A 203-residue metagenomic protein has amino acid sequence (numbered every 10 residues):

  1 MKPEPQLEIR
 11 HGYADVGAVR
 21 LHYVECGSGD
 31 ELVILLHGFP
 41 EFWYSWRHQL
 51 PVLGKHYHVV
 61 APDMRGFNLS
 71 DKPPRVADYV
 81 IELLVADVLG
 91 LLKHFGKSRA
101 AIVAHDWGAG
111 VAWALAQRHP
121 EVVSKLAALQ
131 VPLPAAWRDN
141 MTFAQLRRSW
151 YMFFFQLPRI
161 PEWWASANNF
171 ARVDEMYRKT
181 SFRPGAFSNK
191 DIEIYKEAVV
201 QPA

Functional and structural regions predicted by a protein language model:
M1-G12, A18-L21, C26, L32 (+4 more regions): Flexible "cap/lid" subdomain of the alpha/beta-hydrolase fold that forms the substrate-access gate
L35-G38, A61: Structural cue for short, hydrophobic secondary-structure segments
F39-L50: The serine-hydrolase catalytic nucleophile loop
L53-G54, K93: Alpha-helical segments within the soluble intracellular
G54-D63: Active-site machinery of serine-nucleophile hydrolases
